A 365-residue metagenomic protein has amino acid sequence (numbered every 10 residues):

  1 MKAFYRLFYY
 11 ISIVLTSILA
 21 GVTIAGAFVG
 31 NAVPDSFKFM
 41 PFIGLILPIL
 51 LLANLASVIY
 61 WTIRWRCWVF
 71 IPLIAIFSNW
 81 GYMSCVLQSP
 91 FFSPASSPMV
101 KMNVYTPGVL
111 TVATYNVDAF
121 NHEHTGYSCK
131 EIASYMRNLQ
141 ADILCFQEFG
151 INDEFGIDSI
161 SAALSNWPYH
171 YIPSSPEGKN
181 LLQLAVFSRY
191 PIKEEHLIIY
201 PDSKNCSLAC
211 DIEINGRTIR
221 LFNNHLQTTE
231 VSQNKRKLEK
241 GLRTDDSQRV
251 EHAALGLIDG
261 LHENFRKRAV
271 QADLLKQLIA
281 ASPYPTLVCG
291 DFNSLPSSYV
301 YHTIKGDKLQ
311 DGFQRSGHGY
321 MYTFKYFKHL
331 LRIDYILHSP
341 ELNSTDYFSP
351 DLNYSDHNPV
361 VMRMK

Functional and structural regions predicted by a protein language model:
M1-F4: Short, Lys/Arg-rich, polar N-terminal cytosolic tail immediately upstream of the first transmembrane signal-anchor
F8-I63, C67-L73, L197-I198, R266-L287 (+1 more regions): Metal-dependent phosphoester-hydrolase catalytic domains
I11-I13, A27-N31, K101-T106, N180-L181 (+2 more regions): Short hydrophobic/aromatic-rich motifs at helix boundaries and adjacent loops
G26, W68, I76-V109, E123-T125 (+3 more regions): Structured beta-strand-rich core segments of catalytic domains in phosphoester-bond hydrolases
T111-V117, I132-G156, P173, C210 (+6 more regions): Active-site beta-strand/loop signature of hydrolases that rely on acidic residues for catalysis
T114-C129, I151, E230-N264: Acidic/histidine-rich helix-loop elements that form or flank divalent-metal/phosphate-binding sites at the catalytic
Y115, S165-I172, L309-Q314: Short hydrophobic/aromatic-enriched beta-strand-loop microsegments
D118-F120, I151, Y190-I192, L226-T229 (+3 more regions): Short, solvent-exposed loop/turn segments at secondary-structure junctions
